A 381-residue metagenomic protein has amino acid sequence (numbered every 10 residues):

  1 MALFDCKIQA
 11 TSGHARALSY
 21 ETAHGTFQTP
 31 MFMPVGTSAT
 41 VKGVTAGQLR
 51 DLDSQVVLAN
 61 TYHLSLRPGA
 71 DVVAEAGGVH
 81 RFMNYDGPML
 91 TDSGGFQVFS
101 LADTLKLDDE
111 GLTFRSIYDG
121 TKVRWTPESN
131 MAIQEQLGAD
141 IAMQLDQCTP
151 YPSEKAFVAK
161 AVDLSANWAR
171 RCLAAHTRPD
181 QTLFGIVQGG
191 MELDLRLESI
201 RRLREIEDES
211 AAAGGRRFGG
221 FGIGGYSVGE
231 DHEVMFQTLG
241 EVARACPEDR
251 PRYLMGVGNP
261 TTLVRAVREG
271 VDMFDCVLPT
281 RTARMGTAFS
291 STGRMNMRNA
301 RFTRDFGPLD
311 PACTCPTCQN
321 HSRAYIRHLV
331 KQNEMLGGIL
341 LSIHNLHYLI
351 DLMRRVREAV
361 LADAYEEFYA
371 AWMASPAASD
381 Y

Functional and structural regions predicted by a protein language model:
M1-E21, F27-M31, G43, D146-P152 (+1 more regions): C-terminal extensions of enzymes
M1-R178, A300-T303: Non-catalytic, usually N-terminal nucleic-acid engagement modules in DNA/RNA processing proteins
G25, V57, D92, Q134 (+6 more regions): Conserved, mostly hydrophobic/aromatic
Y62, Q147, Y226, P279 (+1 more regions): Residue-level "edge-of-site" marker
N130, A161, S165-W168, C172 (+5 more regions): Alpha-helical packing segments of well-folded alpha/beta enzyme cores
Y151, A159, G220-S227, M335-G338: Glycine- and acidic
A166, A175-L309: Glycine-rich phosphate/ribose-binding loops and adjacent secondary-structure elements that form binding surfaces
C172-A175, I206, Q332-N333, A359: Change "in soluble alpha/beta enzymes" to "in soluble alpha/beta proteins
